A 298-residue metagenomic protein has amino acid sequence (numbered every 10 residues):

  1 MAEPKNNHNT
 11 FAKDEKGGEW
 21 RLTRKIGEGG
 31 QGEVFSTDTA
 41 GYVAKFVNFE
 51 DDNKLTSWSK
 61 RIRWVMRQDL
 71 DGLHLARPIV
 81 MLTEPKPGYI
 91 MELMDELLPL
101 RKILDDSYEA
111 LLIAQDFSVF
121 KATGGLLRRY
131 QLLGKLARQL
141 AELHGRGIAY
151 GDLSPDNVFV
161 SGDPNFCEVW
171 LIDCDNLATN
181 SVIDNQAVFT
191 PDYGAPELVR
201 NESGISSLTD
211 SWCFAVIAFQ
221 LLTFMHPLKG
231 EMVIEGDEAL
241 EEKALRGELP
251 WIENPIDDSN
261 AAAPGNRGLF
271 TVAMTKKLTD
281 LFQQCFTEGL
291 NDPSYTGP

Functional and structural regions predicted by a protein language model:
M1-R24: Juxta-kinase regulatory segment immediately upstream of eukaryotic protein kinase catalytic domains
E19-R24, E28-M81, P85-G88, L97-T123: ATP-binding glycine-rich loop module of kinase domains
Q131-L133, L140, H144-D163: Catalytic-loop of the protein kinase fold
I172-A178: Activation of the activation-loop gatekeeper triad in protein kinase-fold domains
I183-N201: Conserved activation segment of eukaryotic-like protein kinases, specifically the C-terminal portion of the activation
D210: Conserved catalytic-loop aspartate of Hanks-type protein kinases
A218-T279: Conserved C-lobe activation region of Hanks-type protein kinase-like domains
